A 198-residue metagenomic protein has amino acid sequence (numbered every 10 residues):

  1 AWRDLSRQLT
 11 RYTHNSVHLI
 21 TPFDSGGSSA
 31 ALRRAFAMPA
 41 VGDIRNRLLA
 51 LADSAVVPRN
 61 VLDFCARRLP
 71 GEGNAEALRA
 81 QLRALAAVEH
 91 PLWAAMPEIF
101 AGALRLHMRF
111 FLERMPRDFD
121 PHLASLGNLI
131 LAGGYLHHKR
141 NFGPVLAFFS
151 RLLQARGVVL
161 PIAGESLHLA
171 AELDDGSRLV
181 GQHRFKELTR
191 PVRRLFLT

Functional and structural regions predicted by a protein language model:
W2-S6, S28: Short glycine/serine/threonine-rich phosphate/pyrophosphate-binding segments that cradle anionic phosphate groups
R7-H14: Short, surface-exposed basic-aromatic patches at helix termini and helix-loop junctions that form
Y12, L197-T198: Intrinsic structural disorder
S16-F23: Short internal beta-strands
F23-F196: Electropositive, gly/pro-rich neighborhoods at or near active sites that engage anionic ligands
